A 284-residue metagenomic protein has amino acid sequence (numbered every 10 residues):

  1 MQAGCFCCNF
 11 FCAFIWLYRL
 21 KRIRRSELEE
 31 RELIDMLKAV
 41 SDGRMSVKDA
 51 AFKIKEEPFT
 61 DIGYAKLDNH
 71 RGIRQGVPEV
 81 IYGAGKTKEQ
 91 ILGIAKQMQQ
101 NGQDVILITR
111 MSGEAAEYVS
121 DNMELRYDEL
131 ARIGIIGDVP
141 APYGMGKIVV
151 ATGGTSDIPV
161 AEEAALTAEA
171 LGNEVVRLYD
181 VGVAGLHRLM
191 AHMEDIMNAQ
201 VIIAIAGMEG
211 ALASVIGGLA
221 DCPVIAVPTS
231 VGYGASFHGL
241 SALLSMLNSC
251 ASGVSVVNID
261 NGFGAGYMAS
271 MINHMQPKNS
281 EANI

Functional and structural regions predicted by a protein language model:
C5-C8, C12: Cysteine-centered motifs
L28-S112, E117, D121: Long amphipathic alpha-helical segments
E89-I91, D157-E162, L186-H187, A206-V215 (+2 more regions): Short glycine/serine/threonine-rich phosphate/pyrophosphate-binding segments that cradle anionic phosphate groups
M145-H187: Glycine-rich phosphate/diphosphate-binding loop of Rossmann-like nucleotide-binding domains
A191-T229: Glycine-rich phosphate-binding loop
V231, A235-I284: C-terminal binding/interaction regions
